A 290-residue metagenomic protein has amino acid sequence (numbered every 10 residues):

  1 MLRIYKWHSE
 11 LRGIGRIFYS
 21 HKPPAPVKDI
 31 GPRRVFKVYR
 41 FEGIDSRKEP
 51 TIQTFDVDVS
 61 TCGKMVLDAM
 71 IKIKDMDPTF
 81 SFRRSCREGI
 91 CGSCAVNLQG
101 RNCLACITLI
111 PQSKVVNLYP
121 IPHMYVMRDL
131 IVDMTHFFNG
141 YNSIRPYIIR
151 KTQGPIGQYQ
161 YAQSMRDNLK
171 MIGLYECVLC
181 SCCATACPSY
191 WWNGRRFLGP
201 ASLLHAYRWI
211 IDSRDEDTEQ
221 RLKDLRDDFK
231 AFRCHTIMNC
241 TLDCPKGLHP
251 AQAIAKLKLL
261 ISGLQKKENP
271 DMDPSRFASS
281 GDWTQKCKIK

Functional and structural regions predicted by a protein language model:
M1-G31: N-terminal mitochondrial targeting presequence
H21-P23, D77-R83: Active-site phosphate-binding and catalytic loops of NTP-dependent enzymes
Y39, P50, N97-R101: Short strand-turn-strand beta-turns centered on an Asx-Gly dipeptide
R40-D45: Short loop/turn and low-complexity linker motifs enriched in small/turn-promoting residues
T51-K64: Short, contiguous acidic and Ser/Thr-rich linear segments
K64-P78, Y119-K290: Ferredoxin-type iron-sulfur electron-transfer modules in oxidoreductases and energy-metabolism complexes
G100-Y119: Glycine-rich phosphate/adenylate-binding loop and adjacent beta-alpha elements of nucleotide- or dinucleotide-binding
